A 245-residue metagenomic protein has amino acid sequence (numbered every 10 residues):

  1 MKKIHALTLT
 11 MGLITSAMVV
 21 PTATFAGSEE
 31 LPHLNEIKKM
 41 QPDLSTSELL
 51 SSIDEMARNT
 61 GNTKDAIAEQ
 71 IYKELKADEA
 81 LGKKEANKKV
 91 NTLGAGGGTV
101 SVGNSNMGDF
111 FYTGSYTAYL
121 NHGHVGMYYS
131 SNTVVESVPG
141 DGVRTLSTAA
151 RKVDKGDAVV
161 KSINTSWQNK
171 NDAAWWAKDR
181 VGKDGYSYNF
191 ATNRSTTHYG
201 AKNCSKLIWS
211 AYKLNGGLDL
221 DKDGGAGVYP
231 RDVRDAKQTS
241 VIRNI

Functional and structural regions predicted by a protein language model:
M1-T8: Bacterial N-terminal signal peptides that target proteins for export
L9-V19: Hydrophobic core
M18-N35: Sec-dependent signal peptide cleavage junction
S28-P32, I67-Q70, E74-D78, S195 (+1 more regions): Activation targets extended, charge/polar-rich intrinsically disordered C-terminal tails
H33, S45, L49-S52, T63 (+6 more regions): Stable alpha-helical elements in mature extracytoplasmic
D43, E48-N104: Non-catalytic propeptide/linker segments at domain boundaries
V102-N164, N189-Y199: Glycine-rich catalytic cores of cysteine/serine-nucleophile enzymes that process amide/ester linkages in cell-envelope
K161-K222: Active-site nucleophile-His-acid catalytic modules used for acyl/amide transfer and hydrolysis across diverse enzymes
